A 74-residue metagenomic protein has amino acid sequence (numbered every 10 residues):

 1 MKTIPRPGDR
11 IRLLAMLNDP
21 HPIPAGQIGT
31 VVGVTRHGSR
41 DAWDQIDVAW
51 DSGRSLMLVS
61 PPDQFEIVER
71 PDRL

Functional and structural regions predicted by a protein language model:
K2-D72: Basic/aromatic-rich interaction segments and small domains that mediate binding to polyanionic partners
